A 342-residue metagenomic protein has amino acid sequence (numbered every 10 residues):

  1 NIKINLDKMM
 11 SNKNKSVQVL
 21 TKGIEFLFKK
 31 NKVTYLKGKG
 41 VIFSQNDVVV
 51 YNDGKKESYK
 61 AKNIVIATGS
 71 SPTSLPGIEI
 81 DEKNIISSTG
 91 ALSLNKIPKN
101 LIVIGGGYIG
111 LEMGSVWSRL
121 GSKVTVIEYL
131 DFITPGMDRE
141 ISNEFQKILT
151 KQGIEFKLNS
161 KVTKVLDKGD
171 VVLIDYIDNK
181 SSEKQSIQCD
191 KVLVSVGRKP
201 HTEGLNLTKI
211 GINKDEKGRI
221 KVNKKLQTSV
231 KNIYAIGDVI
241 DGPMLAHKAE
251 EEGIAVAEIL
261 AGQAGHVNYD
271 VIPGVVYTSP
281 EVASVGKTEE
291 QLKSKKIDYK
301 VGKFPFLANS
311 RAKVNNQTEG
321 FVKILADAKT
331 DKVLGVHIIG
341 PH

Functional and structural regions predicted by a protein language model:
I4-N63, F156, T163-L173, I187: Feature captures the FAD/FMN-dependent oxidoreductase FAD-binding
S16-T21, E25, L92-S93, P98-I102 (+3 more regions): Rossmann-like dinucleotide-binding cores of NAD(P)H-dependent redox enzymes
K37, N179, D215, N223-K224 (+1 more regions): Short, acidic, Ser/Thr-enriched surface-loop or helix-capping motifs
K37-K39, S44, T68, S87-T89 (+5 more regions): Short loop/edge segments at beta-strand edges and connector loops that shape dinucleotide/nucleotide cofactor-binding
G40, V48, S58-G69, I102-I104 (+5 more regions): Short hydrophobic core segments
I66-K123, I127, Q152-E155, T208-I210 (+1 more regions): Glycine-rich dinucleotide-binding loop and its adjacent helix/turn
D81-I97, S186-L260: FAD-site-proximal beta/loop scaffold in flavoenzymes
T278-T288, K293-H342: Flexible, glycine-rich terminal cap/loop adjacent to redox cofactors in electron-transfer oxidoreductases
